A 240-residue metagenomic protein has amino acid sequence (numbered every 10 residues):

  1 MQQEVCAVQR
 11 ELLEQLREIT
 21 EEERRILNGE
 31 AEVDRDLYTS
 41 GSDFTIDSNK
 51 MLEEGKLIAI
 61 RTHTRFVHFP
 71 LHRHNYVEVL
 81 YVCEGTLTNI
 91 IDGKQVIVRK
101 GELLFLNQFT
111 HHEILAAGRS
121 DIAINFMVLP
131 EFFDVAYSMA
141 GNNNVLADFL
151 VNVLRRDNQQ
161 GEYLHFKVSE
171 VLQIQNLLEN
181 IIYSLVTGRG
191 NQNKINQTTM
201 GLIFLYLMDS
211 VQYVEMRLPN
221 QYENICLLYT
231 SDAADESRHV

Functional and structural regions predicted by a protein language model:
Q2-L27, D47-N49, L57, A117-Y183: A hydrophobic/aromatic-rich effector-binding and dimerization subdomain of bacterial HTH-type transcriptional regulators
I26-S40: Eukaryotic acidic, serine/proline-rich intrinsically disordered low-complexity regions that function as flexible
S40-M51: N-terminal, Lys/Arg-enriched amphipathic/low-complexity engagement segments that precede the first folded domain
E53-V151, G188-N193: N-terminal regulatory/effector-sensing and dimerization cores that precede helix-turn-helix DNA-binding domains
H165-M216: An amphipathic alpha-helical interaction segment
Y222-L227: Short, leucine-enriched amphipathic alpha-helices that occur as contiguous helical runs
Y229-E236: Conserved small/polar residues in nucleotide/adenosyl-binding loops
